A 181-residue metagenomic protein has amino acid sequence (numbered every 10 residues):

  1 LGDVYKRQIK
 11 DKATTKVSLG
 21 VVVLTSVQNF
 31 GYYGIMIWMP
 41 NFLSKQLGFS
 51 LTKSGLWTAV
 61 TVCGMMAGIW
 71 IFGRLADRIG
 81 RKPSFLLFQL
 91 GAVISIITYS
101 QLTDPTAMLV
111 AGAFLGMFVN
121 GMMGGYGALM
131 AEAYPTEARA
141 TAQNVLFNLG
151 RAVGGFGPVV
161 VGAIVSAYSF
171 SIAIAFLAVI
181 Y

Functional and structural regions predicted by a protein language model:
L1-Y5: Short, small-residue-biased leader/transition segments that mark boundaries at the very start of proteins
T14-M66: Extracytoplasmic gate region of multi-pass secondary transporters
L43-S44, L75-A76, V161-S169: Interfacial helix-cap and linker-helix signal at transmembrane-aqueous boundaries of multi-pass secondary transporters
W70-G80: Helix-to-loop junctions at the C-terminal end of transmembrane segments in multipass secondary transporters
P83-I97: Structural signature of the two symmetry-related core transmembrane helices
Q101-A111: Helix-loop junctions at membrane interfaces in 12-TM secondary transporters
E137-S166: A late C-terminal transmembrane helix in Major Facilitator Superfamily
I172-Y181: Symmetry-related core transmembrane helices of the 12-TM Major Facilitator Superfamily/SLC fold
